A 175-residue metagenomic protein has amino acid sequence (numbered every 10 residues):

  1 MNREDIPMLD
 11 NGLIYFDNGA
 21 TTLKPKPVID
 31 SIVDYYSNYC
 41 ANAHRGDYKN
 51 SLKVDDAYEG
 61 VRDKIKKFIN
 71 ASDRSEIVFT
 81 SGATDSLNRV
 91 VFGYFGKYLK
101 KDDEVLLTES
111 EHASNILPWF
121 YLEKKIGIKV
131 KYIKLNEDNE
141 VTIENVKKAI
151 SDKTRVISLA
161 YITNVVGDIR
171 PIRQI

Functional and structural regions predicted by a protein language model:
M1-I175: Pyridoxal 5′-phosphate
